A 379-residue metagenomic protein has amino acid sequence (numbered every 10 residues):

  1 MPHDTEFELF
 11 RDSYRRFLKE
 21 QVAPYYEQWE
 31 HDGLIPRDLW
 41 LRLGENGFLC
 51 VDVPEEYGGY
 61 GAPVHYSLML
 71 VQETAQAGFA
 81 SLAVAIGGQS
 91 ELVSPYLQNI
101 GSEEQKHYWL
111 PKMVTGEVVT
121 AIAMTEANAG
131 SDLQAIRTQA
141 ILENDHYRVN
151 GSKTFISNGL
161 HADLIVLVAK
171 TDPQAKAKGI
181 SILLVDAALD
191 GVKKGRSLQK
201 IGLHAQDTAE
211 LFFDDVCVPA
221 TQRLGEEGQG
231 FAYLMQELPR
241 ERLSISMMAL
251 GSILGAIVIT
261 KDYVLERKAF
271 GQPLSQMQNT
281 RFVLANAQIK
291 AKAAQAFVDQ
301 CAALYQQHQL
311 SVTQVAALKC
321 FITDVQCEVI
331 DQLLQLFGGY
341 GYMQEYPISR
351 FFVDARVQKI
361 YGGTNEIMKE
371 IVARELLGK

Functional and structural regions predicted by a protein language model:
M1-A80, G87, I100-Q105, K112-E117 (+5 more regions): Alpha-helical interface subdomain recognition
G47, L70-A75, A169, V185-D190 (+1 more regions): Short Ser/Thr-interspersed hydrophobic loop/turn segments at strand-loop and sheet-helix junctions that line or gate
I86-G87, M113, N128-S131, F155-N158 (+2 more regions): Short Gly/Pro-enriched turn/cap motifs at secondary-structure boundaries
E91-I100: Helix-loop "lid/cap" segments that line or gate small-molecule binding pockets
G116-M124, V168: A short, Trp-centered hydrophobic/proline-enriched beta-strand micro-motif
A135, D190-P219: Flexible, small-/acidic-enriched active-site or ligand-binding loops
H146, N150-K194: A short core secondary-structure module
L211-Y233: Long, acidic (Asp/Glu-rich), low-complexity accessory segments flanking structured domains
